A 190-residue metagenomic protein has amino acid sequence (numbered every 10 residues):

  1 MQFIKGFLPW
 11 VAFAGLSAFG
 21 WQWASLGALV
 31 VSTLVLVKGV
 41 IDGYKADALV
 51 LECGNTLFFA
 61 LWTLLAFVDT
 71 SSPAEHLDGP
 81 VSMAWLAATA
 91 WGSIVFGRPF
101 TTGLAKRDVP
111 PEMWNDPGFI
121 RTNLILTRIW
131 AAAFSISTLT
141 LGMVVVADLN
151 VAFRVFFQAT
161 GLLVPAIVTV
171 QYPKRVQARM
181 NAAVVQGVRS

Functional and structural regions predicted by a protein language model:
K5-L16, V31-L36, F58-T63, S137-L141: Hydrophobic, membrane-inserted alpha-helices
L16-V31, P80: Structural signature of hydrophobic alpha-helical transmembrane segments
L34-K45: C-terminal ends of transmembrane helices
Y44-A46, V68-H76, A147-V151: Membrane-interface helix caps and helix-loop-helix hairpins in membrane proteins
A46-F59, H76-A84: Cytoplasmic-side transmembrane-helix entry/capping segments in multi-pass membrane proteins
E75-S93, Q158-L162: Alpha-helical transmembrane segments
A90-D108, L126: Membrane-water interface of transmembrane alpha-helices
P110-S190: C-terminal membrane-adjacent module
